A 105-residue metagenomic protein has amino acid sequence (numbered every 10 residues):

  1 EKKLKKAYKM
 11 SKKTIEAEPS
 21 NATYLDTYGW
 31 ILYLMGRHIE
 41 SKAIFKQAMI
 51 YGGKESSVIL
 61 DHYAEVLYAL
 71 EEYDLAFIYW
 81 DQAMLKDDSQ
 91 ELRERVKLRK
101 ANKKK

Functional and structural regions predicted by a protein language model:
K13-T14, Q47-M49, Q82-A83: Canonical positions in the second alpha-helix
P19, G53-K54, D88: Short coil turns that delineate tetratricopeptide repeat
Y24, I59, L92-R93: TPR alpha-solenoid repeat register
T27, H62, R95-R99: Canonical tetratricopeptide repeat
L34-M35, A69, R99-K105: Register position in tetratricopeptide repeats
